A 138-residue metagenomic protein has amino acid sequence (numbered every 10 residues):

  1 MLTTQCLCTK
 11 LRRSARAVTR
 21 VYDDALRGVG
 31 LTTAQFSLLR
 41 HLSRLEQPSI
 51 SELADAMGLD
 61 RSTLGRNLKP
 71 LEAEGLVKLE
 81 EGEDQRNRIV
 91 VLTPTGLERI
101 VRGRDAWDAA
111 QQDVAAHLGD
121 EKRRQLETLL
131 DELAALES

Functional and structural regions predicted by a protein language model:
M1-T3, E80: N-terminal intrinsically disordered/low-complexity leader segments
L2, T9-R12, R16, R20-T63 (+3 more regions): N-terminal helix-turn-helix DNA-binding core of bacterial DNA-binding proteins
C6, K10, A56, T63 (+3 more regions): Alpha-helical initiation/capping and key positions within long helical/coiled-coil segments
T19, Q47, K69-T128: Charged, amphipathic alpha-helical coiled-coil/dimerization segments
R124-S138: Exposed, interaction-prone assembly regions rather than primary DNA-binding/catalytic cores
